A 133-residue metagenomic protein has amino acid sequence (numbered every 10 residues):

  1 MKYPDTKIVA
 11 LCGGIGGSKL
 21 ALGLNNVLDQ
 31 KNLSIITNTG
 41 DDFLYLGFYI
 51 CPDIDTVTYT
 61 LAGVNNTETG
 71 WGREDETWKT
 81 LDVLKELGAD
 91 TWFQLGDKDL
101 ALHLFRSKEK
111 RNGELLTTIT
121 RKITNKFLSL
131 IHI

Functional and structural regions predicted by a protein language model:
M1, I131-I133: Polar low-complexity intrinsically disordered regions
Y3-P52: N-terminal phosphate-binding or glycine-rich loops at protein starts, especially the Walker A/P-loop of NTPases
N38-I131: Electropositive, gly/pro-rich neighborhoods at or near active sites that engage anionic ligands
